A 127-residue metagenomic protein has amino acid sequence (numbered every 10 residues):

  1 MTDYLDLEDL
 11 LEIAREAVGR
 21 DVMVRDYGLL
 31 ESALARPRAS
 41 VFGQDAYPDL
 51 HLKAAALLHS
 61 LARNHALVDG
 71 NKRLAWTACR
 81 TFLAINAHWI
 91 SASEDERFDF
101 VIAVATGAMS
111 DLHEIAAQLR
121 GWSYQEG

Functional and structural regions predicted by a protein language model:
M1-G127: FIC/Doc superfamily catalytic core
